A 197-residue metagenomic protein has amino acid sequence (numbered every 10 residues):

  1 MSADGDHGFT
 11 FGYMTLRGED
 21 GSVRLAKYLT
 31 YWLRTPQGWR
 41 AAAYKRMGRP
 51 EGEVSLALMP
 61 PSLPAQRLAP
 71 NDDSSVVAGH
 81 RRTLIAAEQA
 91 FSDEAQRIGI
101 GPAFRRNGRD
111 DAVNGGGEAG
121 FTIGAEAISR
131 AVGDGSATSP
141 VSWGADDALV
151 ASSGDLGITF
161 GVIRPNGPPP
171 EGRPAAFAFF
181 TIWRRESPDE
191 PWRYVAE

Functional and structural regions predicted by a protein language model:
M1, Y13-L16, K27-L33, A145-V150 (+2 more regions): Hydrophobic/aromatic beta-strand elements that line small-molecule binding cavities or substrate pockets in beta-rich
M1-A3, A43-A65, G115, S139-G154 (+1 more regions): Glycine-rich beta-strand-turn "strand-cap" elements at beta-sheet edges
M1-D6, G21, G101-S153, P170-P174: A solvent-exposed, acidic/Ser-Thr-rich amphipathic alpha-helical stretch
M1-H7, L33-G38, V150-G157, R184-E190: A short, structured loop/turn motif at beta-sheet edges
G12-M14, T30, K45-R46, G108 (+2 more regions): A mature extracytoplasmic/lumenal domain signature
L25-S62, A176-E197: Short beta-strand edge/turn micro-motifs at domain boundaries
R34, Q89-R97, R109, V113 (+3 more regions): Sec-exported extracytoplasmic/periplasmic mature domains
A42, P50-R106: Short, low-complexity N-terminal intrinsically disordered segments enriched in polar/charged residues
